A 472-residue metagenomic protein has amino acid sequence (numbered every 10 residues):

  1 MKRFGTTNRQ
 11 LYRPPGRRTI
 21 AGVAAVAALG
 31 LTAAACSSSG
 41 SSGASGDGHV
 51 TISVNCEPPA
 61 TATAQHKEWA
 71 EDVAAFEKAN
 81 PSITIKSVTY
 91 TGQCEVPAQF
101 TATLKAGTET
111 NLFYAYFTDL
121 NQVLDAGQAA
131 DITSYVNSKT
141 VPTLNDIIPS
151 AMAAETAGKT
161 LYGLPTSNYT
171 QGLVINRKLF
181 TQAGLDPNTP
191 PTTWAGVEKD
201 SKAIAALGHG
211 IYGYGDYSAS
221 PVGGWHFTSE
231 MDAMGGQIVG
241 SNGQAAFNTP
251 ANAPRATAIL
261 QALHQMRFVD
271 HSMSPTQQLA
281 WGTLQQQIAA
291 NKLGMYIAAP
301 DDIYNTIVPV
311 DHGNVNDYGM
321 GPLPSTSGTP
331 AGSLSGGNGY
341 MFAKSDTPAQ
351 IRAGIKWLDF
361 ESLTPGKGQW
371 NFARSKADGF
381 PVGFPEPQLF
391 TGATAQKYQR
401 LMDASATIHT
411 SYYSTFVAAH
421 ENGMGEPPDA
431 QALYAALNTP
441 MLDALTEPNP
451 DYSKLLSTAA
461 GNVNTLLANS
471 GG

Functional and structural regions predicted by a protein language model:
K2, T181, P187, Q396-R400 (+1 more regions): Conserved C-terminal helix/tail region of periplasmic/extracytoplasmic solute-binding proteins
K2-Q122, A126, S138-V141, P187 (+4 more regions): Conserved N-terminal structural module of periplasmic/extracytoplasmic solute-binding proteins
E68, D72, R255-A262, P348-E361 (+1 more regions): Short amphipathic alpha-helical coupling segments at ligand-binding clamshell hinges and other catalytic/signaling
F117-G172, H226-M234, G319-G321: Hinge/lid segment of periplasmic solute-binding proteins
A130-I147, P190-T192, G213-D216, G236-A258 (+3 more regions): Short, solvent-exposed loop/beta-turn-alpha elements that line the ligand-binding surface or hinge of extracytoplasmic
A157-T166, Q171, T181, A195-N248 (+1 more regions): Extracytoplasmic/periplasmic solute-binding protein
D200-K202, Q244-Q277: Glycine-centered hinge/linker elements that transmit conformational signals in sensory and ligand-binding systems
D301-N314, T329-L334, N338-A435: C-terminal lobe and pocket-closing loops of periplasmic/extracytoplasmic Venus-flytrap solute-binding proteins
